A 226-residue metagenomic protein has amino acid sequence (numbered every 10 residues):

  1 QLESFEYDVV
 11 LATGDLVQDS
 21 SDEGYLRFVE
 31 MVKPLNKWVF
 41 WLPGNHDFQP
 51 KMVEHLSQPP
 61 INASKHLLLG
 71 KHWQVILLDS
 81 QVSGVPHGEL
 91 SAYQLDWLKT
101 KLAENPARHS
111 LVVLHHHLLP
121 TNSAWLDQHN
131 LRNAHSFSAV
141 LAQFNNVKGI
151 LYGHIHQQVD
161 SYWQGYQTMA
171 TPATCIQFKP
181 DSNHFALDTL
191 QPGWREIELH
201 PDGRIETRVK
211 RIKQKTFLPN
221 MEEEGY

Functional and structural regions predicted by a protein language model:
Q1-R27, T100, T121: N-terminal active-site segment of His-dependent metallophosphoesterases
V9-D15, V39-N45, L111-L114, N146-H156 (+1 more regions): Active-site neighborhood of phospho(di)ester-bond hydrolases with catalytic His/Asp-centered motifs
Q18-E23, N45-M52, S83-P86, L118-N122 (+2 more regions): Active-site environment of divalent metal-dependent phosphoester hydrolases
L26, K51-H66, D96-T100: Alpha-helical scaffolding within the catalytic cores of extracellular/periplasmic polymer-degrading hydrolases
G70-S110, L126-A139, L187: Binuclear metal-dependent hydrolase catalytic cores centered on His/Asp/Glu-rich metal-binding motifs
H72-V82, L111-V113, Y166-P172, R208-K210: Active-site-proximal beta-strand elements of phosphoester/diester hydrolases
A107-L151, I155, K179: Active-site-proximal segments of metal-dependent phosphoesterases and phosphodiesterases across multiple
V140, Y162-Y226: Binuclear metal-dependent phosphoesterase catalytic core
